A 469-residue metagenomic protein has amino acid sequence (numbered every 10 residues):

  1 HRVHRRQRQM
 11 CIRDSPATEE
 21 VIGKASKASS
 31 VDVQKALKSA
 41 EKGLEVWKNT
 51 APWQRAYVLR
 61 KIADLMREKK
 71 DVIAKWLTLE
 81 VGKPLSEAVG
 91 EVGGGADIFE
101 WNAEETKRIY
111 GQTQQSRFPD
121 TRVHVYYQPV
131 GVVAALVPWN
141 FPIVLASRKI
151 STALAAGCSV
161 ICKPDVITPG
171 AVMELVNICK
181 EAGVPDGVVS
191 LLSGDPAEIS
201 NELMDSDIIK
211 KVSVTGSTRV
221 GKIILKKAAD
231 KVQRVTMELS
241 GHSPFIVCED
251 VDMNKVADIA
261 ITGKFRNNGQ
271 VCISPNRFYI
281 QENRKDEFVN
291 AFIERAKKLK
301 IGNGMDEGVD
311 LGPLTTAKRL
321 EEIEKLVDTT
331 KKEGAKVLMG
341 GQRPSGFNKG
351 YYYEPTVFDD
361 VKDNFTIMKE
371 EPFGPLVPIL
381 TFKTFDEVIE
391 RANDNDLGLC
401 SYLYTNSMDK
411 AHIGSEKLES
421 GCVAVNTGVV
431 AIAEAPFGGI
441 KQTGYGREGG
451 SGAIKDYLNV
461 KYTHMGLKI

Functional and structural regions predicted by a protein language model:
H1-I12: Single conserved hydrophobic/aromatic residue that forms the stacking wall/gate of nucleotide- or nucleobase-binding
P16, S30-V33, P52, K70 (+6 more regions): Residues at or immediately preceding the N-termini of alpha-helices
A17-K24, I209, I246, K300 (+4 more regions): Conserved C-terminal structural/oligomerization subdomain of aldehyde/semialdehyde dehydrogenase
E19, R55, L77, F99 (+11 more regions): Residue-level signal for inorganic ion chemistry
I22-A28, G43-N49, A135, F245-C248 (+5 more regions): Short, well-ordered beta-strand elements within core beta-sheets of diverse protein domains
I22-Y110, D120: Glycine-rich loop-to-alpha-helix module at the N-terminal edge of alpha/beta enzyme cores
G111-K255, F382: Rossmann-like NAD(P) dinucleotide-binding subdomain of oxidoreductase/dehydrogenase enzymes
R219-K362, V425: ALDH superfamily catalytic-core signature
